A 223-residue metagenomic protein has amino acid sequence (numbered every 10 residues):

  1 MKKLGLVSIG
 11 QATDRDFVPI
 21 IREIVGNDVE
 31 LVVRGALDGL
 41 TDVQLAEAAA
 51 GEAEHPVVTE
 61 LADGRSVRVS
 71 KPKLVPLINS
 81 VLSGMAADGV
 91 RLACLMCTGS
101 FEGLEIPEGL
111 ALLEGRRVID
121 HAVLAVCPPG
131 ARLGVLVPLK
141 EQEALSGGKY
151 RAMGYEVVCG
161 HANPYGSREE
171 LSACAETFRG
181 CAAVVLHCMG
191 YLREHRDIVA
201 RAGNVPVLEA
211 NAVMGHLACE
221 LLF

Functional and structural regions predicted by a protein language model:
M1-V69, V135-G166: N-terminal glycine-rich anion-binding loop in soluble enzyme alpha/beta folds
G5-I9, D14-R15, A175-M214, E220: Extended, histidine- and acidic-residue-enriched regions that form the cofactor-binding/catalytic faces
V18-P19, E105-E108, G147-G148, R196-A200: Short amphipathic alpha-helical segments
G39, A125, P129, V207-F223: Short, flexible loop segments at boundaries between secondary-structure elements
L45-E52, V126-G134, C174-E176, L221-F223: Short, surface-exposed amphipathic charged segments that create phosphate/polyanion-binding patches used for binding
V69-R116, V184-R196: N-terminal glycine-rich phosphate/adenylate-binding segment common to multiple enzyme folds
S80-V81, S167-G180: A short, acidic, amphipathic alpha-helical segment used as a generic capping/interface helix at domain edges
L92-F101, E105-Q142, G148-A152, E156-S172: Conserved mixed alpha/beta catalytic, RNA-binding, or beta-rich assembly cores of soluble enzyme, regulatory
